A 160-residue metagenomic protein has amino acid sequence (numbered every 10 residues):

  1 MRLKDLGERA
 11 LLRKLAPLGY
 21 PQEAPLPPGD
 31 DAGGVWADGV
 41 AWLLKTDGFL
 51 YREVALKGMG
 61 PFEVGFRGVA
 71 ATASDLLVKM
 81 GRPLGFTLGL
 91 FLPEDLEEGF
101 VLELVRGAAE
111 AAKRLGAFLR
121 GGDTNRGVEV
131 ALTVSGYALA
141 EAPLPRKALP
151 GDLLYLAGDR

Functional and structural regions predicted by a protein language model:
M1-G60, L88, R106-A111, R120 (+1 more regions): Extreme N-terminal cap/leader segments of soluble proteins
L26-G33, V78-K79, E97-V101: Short N-terminal helix-initiation segments at or just after the protein's N-terminus
G29, M59-E63, R67, G99: Residues at secondary-structure transition points
G39-W42, F49, L84-R160: Glycine-rich anion-binding loops of enzyme active sites
K45, R67, K79, P145-R146: Basic side chains
P61-G85, R106-R114: Small-aliphatic-rich amphipathic alpha-helix that forms the alpha element of a beta-alpha
